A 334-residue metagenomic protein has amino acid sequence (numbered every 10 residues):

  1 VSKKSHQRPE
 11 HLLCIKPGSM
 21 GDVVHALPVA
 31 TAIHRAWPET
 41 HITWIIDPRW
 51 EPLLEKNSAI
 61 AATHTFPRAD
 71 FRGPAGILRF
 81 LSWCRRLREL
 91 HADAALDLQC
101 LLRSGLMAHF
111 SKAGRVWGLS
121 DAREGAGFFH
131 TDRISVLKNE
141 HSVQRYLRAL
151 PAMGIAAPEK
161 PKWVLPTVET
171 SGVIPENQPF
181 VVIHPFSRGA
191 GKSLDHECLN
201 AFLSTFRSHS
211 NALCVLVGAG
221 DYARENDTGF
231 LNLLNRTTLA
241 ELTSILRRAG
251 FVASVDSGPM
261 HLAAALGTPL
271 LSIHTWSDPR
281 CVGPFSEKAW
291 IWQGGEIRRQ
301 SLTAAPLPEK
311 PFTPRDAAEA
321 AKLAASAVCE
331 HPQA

Functional and structural regions predicted by a protein language model:
V1-A334: Catalytic machinery of carbohydrate-active enzymes, primarily nucleotide-sugar-dependent glycosyltransferases
